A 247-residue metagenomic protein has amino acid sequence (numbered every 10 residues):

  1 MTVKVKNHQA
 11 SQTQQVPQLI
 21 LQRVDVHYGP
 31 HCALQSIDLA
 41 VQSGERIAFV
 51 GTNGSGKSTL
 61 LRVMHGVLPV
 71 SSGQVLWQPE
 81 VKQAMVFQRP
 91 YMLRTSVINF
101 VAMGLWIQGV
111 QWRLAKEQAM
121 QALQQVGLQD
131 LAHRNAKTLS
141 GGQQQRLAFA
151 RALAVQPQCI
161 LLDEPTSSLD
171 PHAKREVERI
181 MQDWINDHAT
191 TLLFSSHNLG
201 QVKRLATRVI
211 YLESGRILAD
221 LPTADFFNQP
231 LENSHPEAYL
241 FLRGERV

Functional and structural regions predicted by a protein language model:
V50-T52: The feature captures the beta-strand-to-loop junction immediately N-terminal to the Walker
H65: Helix-to-loop junction immediately C-terminal to a conserved catalytic motif
L114-L131: Conserved ABC ATPase "signature" region
N135-L139, Q143: Conserved ABC ATPase signature
I160-D163: Catalytic Walker B motif of ABC-type/P-loop ATPase nucleotide-binding domains
S196-H197: H-loop/switch region of ABC-family ATPase nucleotide-binding domains
R216-L240: Conserved beta-strand-loop-alpha-helix hinge in the C-terminal portion of ABC ATPase nucleotide-binding domains
